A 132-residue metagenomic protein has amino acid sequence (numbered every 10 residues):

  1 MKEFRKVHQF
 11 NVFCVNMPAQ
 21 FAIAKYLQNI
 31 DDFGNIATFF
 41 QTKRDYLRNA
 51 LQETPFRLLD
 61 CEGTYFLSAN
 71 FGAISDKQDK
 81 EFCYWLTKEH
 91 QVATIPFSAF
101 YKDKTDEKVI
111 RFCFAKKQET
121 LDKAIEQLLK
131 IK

Functional and structural regions predicted by a protein language model:
M1-K132: PLP-dependent class I/II
